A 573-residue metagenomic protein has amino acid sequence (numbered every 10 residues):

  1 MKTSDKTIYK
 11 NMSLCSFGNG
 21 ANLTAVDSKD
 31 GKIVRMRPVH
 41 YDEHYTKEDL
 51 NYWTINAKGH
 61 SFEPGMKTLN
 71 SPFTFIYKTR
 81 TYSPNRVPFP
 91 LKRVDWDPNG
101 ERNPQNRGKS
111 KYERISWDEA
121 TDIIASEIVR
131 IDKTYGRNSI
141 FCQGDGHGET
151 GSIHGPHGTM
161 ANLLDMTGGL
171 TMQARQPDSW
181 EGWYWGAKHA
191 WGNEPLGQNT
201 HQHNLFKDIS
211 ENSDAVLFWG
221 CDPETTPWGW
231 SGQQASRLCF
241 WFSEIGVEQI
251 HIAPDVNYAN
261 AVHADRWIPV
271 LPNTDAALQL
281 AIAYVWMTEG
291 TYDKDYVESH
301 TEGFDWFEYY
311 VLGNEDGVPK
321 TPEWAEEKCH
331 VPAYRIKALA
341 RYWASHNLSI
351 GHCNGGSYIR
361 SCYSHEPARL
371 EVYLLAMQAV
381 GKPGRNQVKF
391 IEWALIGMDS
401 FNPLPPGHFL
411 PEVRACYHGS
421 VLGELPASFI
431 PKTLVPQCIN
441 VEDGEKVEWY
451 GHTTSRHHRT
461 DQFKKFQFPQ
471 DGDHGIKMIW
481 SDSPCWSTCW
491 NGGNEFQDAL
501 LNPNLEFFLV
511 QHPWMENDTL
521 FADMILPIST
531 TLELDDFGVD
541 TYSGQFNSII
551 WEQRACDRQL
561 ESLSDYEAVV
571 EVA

Functional and structural regions predicted by a protein language model:
M1-T291, P332, S428, D482 (+3 more regions): N-terminal export/assembly segments and adjacent metallocofactor-ligating motifs of anaerobic energy-metabolism
K2-T3, T7-G18, N502-F507, P513-W514 (+1 more regions): Phosphate/diphosphate-binding loops
N70-E119, I123, G151-H154, Y284-K337 (+5 more regions): N-terminal leader/propeptide and maturation segments of large enzyme subunits in energy/redox metabolism and hydrolases
Y135-S139, Y292-E298, I350, K382-F390: Flexible, glycine/charged-enriched surface loops at secondary-structure junctions
Q143-G151, W324-K328, N354-C362, W393-I396 (+1 more regions): Conserved short loop/turn motifs at secondary-structure junctions
D145-G146, S299-E302, Y342-W343, Q387-M398: A glycine-rich phosphate-binding loop feature that marks nucleotide/adenosyl-phosphate handling sites
P156-I252, A277-L280, V372-F521, T530-L534 (+1 more regions): Extended redox/cofactor-interaction regions of prokaryotic respiratory oxidoreductases
H263-V270, L532, D536-G538, N547-Q559: Short beta-alpha connecting loops at secondary-structure transitions that line or flank enzyme active sites
